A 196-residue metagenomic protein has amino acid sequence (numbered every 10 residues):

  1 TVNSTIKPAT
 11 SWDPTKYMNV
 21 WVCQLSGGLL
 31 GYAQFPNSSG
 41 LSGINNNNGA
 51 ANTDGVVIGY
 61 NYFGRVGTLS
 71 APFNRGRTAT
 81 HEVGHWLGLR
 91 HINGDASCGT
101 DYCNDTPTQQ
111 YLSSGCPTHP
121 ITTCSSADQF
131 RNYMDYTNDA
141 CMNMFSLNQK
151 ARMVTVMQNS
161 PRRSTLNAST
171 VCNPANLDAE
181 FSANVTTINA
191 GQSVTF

Functional and structural regions predicted by a protein language model:
T1-T80, W86-D178: Extracellular (secreted or membrane-anchored) zinc-dependent metallopeptidases, primarily metzincins but also closely
C172-F196: Extracellular/lumenal mature domains of secreted and surface-exposed proteins
